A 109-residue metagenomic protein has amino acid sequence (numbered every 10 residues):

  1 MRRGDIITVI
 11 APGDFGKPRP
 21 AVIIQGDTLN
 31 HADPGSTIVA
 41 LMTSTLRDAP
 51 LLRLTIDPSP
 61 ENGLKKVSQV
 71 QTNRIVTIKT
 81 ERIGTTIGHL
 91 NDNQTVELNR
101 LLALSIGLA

Functional and structural regions predicted by a protein language model:
M1-A109: Conserved functional hotspots at enzyme active or ligand-binding sites that engage polyanionic ligands
